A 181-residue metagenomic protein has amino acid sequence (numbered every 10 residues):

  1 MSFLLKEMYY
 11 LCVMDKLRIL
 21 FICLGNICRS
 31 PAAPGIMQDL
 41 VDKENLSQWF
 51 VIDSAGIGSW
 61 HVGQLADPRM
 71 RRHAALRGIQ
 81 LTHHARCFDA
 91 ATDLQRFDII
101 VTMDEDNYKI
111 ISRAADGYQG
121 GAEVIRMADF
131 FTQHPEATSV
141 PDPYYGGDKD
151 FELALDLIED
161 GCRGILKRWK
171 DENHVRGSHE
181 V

Functional and structural regions predicted by a protein language model:
L5, Y9-F97, K167-G177, V181: Conserved active-site segments centered on acidic
S30, D104-E105: Helix N-cap/beta->alpha junction signal
D93, I99, E105-V181: Phosphate-binding/catalytic loops
